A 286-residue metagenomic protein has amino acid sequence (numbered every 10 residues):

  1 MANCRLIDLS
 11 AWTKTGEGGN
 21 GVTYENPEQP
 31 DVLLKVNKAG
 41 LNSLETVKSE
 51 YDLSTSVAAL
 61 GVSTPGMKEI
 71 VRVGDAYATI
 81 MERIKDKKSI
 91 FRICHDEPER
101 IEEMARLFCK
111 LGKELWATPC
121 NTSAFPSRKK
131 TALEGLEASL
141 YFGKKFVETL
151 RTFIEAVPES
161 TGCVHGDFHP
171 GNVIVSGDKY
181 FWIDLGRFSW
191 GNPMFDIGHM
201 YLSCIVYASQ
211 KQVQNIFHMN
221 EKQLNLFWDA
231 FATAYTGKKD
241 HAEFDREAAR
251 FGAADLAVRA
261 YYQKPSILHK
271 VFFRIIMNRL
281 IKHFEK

Functional and structural regions predicted by a protein language model:
A2-N3, A117-G166, P170-G171, S176: An alpha-helical support segment within catalytic cores of ATP-dependent transferases
G19-V47: ATP-binding glycine-rich loop module of kinase domains
L44-L60: The N-lobe alphaC helix and its flanking beta3-alphaC-beta4 segment of protein kinase-like domains, centered on
G66-Y77: Short beta-strand micro-motifs within the conserved protein kinase catalytic domain, predominantly in the N-lobe
T79-K87: Short pocket-lining segment of the protein kinase catalytic domain that shapes the ATP-binding cleft
K87-P126, V147, F153-V157: Conserved kinase catalytic-core helix
R106, N215-K286: Helix-rich C-terminal or lid/interface subdomains of diverse kinases
K179-Q223: Active-site Asp-x-Gly
